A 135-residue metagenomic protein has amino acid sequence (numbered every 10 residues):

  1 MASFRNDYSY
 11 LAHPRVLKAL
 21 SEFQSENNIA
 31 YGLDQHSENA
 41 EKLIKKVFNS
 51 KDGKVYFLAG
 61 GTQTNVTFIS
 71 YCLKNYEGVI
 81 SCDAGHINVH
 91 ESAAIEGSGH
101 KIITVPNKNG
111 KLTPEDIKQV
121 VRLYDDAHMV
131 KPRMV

Functional and structural regions predicted by a protein language model:
M1-A19: N-terminal amphipathic/basic leader segments beginning at the initiator methionine
H13-G61, D83-N88, A94: Conserved N-terminal alpha-helix of the aminotransferase class I/II PLP-enzyme fold
P14, F23, D52-V55, I80 (+3 more regions): Structured catalytic cores of enzymes that bind and process phosphorylated ligands/cofactors
V47-S50, C72, E96-G97, D125-V130: Solvent-exposed alpha-helices and their adjacent loops that cap or buttress functional pockets in soluble metabolic
G53-L73, I103-G110: Conserved core of the PLP fold type I
Y71-V89: Conserved PLP-anchoring active-site segment centered on the Schiff-base-forming lysine
G99-V135: PLP-dependent aminotransferase-class I/II
